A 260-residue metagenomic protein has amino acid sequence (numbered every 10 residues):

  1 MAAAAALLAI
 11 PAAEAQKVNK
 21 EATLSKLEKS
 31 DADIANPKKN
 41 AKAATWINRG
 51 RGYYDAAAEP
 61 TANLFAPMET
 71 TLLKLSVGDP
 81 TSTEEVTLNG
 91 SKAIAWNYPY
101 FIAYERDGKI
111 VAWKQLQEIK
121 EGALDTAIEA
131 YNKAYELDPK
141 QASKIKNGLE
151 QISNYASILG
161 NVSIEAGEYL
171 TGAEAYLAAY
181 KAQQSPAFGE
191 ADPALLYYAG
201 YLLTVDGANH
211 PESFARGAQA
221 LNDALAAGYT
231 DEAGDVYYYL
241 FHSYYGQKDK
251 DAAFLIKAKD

Functional and structural regions predicted by a protein language model:
A2-A9: Bacterial N-terminal signal peptides
I10-A15: Sec/Tat signal peptide C-region and signal peptidase I cleavage site
K17-I34: Short N-terminal segments immediately surrounding and downstream of signal-peptide cleavage
D33-N36, K42-D55, E59, P67: Alpha-helical, heptad-rich or low-complexity scaffold/stalk segments that mediate oligomerization or tethering
A35-N36, A182-A187, L225-T230: Solenoid-like repeat scaffolds
N48, I158, A191-A194, Y198 (+1 more regions): Canonical tetratricopeptide repeat
G52-L170, E174, Q183-P193, D206-R216 (+1 more regions): Short coil/linker segments at helix-helix boundaries
